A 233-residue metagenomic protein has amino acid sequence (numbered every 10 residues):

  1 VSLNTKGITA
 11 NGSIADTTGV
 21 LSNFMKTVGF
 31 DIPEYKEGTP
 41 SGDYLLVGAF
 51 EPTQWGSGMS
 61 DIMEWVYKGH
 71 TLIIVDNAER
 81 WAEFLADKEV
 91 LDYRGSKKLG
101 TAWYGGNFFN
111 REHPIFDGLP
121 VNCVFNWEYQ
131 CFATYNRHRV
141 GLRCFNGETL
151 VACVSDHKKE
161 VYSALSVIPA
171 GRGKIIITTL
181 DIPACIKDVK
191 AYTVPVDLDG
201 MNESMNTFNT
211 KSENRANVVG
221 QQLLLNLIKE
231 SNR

Functional and structural regions predicted by a protein language model:
V1-A10, V20, G147-T149, D156-R233: Extracellular ligand-binding/catalytic regions of CAZymes and related secreted enzymes and adhesion modules
G7-T9, E37-D43, W65-Y67, R143-N146 (+1 more regions): Flexible, charged surface loops at secondary-structure boundaries
T17-G42, A49: A short, well-structured beta->alpha microelement
D31, S57-S60, E160-A164: Alpha-helical scaffolding within the catalytic cores of extracellular/periplasmic polymer-degrading hydrolases
Y44-A49, I73, I175-T179: Structural motif
L46-T53, S212-A216: The substrate-binding groove and active-site-proximal loops of carbohydrate-active enzymes, especially glycoside
E51-F132, V219: A glycine-rich, often tryptophan-bearing local segment used as a flexible ligand/cofactor-contacting loop or short
